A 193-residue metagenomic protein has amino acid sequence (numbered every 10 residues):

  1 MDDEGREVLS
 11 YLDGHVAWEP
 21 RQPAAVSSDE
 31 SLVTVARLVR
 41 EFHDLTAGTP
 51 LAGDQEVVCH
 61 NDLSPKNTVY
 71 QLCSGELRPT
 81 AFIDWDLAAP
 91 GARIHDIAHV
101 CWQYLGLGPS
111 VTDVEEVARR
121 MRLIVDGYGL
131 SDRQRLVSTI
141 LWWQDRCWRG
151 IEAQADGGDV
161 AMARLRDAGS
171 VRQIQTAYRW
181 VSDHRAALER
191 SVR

Functional and structural regions predicted by a protein language model:
M1-V8: Short beta-strand micro-motifs within the conserved protein kinase catalytic domain, predominantly in the N-lobe
H15-R21: Structural motif in protein kinase domains
Q22-N61, K66, Q71-G75, M121-G127: Conserved kinase catalytic-core helix
V57, P65-V100: Catalytic activation segment of kinase domains across protein kinase-like and atypical kinase folds
D96-G129, Q144-Q154: Active-site activation/catalytic loop segments of kinase-like enzymes and analogous catalytic loops in related
I140-W142: Eukaryotic Ser/Thr/Pro-rich intrinsically disordered, low-complexity regulatory regions
R149-R193: ATP/Mg2+ or Mg2+-diphosphate-binding catalytic cores that bind nucleotide phosphates or diphosphates via glycine-rich
